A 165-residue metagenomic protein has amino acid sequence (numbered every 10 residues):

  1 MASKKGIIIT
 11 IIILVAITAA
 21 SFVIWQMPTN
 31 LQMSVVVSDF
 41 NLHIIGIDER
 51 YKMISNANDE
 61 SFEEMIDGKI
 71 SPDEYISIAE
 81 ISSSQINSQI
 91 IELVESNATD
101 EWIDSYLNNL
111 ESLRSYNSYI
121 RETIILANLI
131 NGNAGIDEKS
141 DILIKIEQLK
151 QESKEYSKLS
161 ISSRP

Functional and structural regions predicted by a protein language model:
M1-I8: Short, low-complexity patches enriched in S/T/P/G
S3, V36, A98-E101: Juxtamembrane loop-transmembrane helix junctions in multi-pass integral membrane proteins, especially the extracellular
I8-I24: Hydrophobic membrane-insertion alpha-helices, especially the h-region of bacterial N-terminal signal peptides
L14-V15, E92, Y106, K145-I146: Alpha-helical interaction segments
F22-S34: Hydrophobic single-pass membrane-insertion segments
M33-E80, S112-P165: C-terminal amphipathic alpha-helix
Q85-E111, S162-P165: Short, solvent-exposed, charged loop/turn and helix-capping segments that join or cap alpha-helices on peripheral
